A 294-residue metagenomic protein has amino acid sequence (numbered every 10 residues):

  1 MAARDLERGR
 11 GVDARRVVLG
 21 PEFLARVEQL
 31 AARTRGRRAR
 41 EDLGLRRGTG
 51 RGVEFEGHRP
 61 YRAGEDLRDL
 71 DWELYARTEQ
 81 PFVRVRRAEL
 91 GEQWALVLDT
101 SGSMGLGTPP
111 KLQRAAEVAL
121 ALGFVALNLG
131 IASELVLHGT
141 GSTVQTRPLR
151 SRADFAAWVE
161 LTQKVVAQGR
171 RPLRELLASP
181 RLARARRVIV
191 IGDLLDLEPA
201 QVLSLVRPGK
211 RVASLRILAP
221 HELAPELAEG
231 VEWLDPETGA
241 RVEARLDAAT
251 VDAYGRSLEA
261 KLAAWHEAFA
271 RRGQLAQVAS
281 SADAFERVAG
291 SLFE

Functional and structural regions predicted by a protein language model:
A2-G50, P60-E65, L74, E79 (+2 more regions): Exposed, interaction-prone extracellular/peripheral surfaces
L67-D69: N-terminal juxtadomain amphipathic helix that follows a signal peptide/anchor or precedes a small N-terminal auxiliary
